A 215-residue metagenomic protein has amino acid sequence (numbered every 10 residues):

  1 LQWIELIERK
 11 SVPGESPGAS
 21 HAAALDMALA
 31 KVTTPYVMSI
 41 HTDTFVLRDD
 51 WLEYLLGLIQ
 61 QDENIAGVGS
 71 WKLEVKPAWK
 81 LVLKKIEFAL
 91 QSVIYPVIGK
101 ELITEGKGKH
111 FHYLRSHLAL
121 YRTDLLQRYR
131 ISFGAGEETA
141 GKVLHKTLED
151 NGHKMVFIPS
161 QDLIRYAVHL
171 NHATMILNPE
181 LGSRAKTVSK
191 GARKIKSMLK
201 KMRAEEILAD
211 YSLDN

Functional and structural regions predicted by a protein language model:
L1-K31: Active-site-proximal specificity loops/subdomain of glycosyltransferases
L6-P17, L73-P77, L163-A167: A short acidic, often aromatic-flanked loop/helix-cap motif at beta-alpha or helix-coil junctions that lines enzyme
A23-M27, D50-L55, V143, T147: Alpha-helical elements of Rossmann-like donor-binding domains used by nucleotide-donor carbohydrate transfer enzymes
V37: Short aromatic/hydrophobic "clamp" motif used to bind/position activated sugar donors
H41-F45: The conserved acidic donor/metal-binding loop of glycosyltransferases
W51-A140: Conserved catalytic core of nucleotide-sugar-dependent glycosyltransferases
F133-N215: C-terminal catalytic/acceptor-binding lobe
